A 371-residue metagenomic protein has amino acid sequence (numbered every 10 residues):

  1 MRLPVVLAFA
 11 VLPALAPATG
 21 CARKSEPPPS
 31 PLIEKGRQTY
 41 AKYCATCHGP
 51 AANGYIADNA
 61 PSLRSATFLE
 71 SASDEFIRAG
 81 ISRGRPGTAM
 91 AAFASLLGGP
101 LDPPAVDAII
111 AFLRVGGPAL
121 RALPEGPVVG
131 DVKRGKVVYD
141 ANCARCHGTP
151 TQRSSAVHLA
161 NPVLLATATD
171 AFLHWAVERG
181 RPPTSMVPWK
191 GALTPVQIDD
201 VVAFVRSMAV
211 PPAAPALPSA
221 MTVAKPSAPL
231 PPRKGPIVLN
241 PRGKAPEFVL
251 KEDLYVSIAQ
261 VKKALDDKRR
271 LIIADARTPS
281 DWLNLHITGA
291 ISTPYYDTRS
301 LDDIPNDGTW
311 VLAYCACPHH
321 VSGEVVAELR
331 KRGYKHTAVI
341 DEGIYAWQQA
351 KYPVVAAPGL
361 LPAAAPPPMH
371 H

Functional and structural regions predicted by a protein language model:
M1-L32, P104-I110, M369-H371: N-terminal export/targeting leaders of redox proteins
C21-Q38, R114-V138, V249-E252: Electrostatic cytochrome c docking/interface patches
S25-P29, N53-Y55, P100, V115-G130 (+5 more regions): Inter-heme linker and motif-flanking segments adjacent to c-type heme-binding CXXCH motifs in c-type cytochromes
P29-P50, I77-A79, V129-P150, L173-R179: Sequence/structural segment immediately N-terminal to covalent heme-attachment motifs in c-type and related
S62-L113, S154, A160-V210: Extracytoplasmic electron-transfer domains, predominantly the class I c-type cytochrome c fold
F76, F172, Y295-D302: Alpha-helical scaffolding within the catalytic cores of extracellular/periplasmic polymer-degrading hydrolases
R206-I273, P279-D281, A357-H371: Flexible, polar/low-complexity N-terminal or interdomain linker segments that lie immediately upstream of folded
T298-W347: Catalytic cysteine-centered active loop of the rhodanese-like fold, especially the PTP/DSP P-loop
